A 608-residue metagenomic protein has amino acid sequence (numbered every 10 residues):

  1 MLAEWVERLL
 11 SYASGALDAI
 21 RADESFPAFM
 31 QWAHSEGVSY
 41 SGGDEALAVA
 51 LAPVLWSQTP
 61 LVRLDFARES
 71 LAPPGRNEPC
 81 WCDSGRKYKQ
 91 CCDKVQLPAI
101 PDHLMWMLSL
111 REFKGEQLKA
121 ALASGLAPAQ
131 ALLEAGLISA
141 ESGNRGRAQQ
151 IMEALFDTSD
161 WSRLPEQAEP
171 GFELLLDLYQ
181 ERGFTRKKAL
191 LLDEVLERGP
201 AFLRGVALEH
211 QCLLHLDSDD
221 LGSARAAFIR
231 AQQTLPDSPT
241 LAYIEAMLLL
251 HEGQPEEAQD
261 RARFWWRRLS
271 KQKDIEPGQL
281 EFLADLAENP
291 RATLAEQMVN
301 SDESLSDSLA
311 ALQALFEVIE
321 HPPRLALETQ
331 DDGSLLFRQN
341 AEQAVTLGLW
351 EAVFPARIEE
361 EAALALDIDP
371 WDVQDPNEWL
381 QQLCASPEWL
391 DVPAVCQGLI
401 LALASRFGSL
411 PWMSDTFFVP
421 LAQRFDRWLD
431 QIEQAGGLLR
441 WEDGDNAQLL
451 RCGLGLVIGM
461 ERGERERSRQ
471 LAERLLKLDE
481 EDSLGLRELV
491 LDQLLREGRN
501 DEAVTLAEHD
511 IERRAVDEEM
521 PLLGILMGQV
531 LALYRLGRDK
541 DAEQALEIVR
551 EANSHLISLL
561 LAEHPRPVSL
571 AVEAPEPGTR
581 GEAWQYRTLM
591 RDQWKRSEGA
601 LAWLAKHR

Functional and structural regions predicted by a protein language model:
M1-A3, Y243, M247-L250, A258-D260 (+2 more regions): Active-site/pore-lining binding-face segments in mid-to-C-terminal subdomains
M1-P376, C384, L390-G398, W584: Acidic/negatively charged segments and metal-coordination signatures
S139, Y179, H215, L249 (+4 more regions): Residue at a conserved register position within TPR or TPR-like alpha-solenoid repeats
S142, R182, S218, H251-E252 (+4 more regions): Structural motif corresponding to the intra-repeat A-B loop/turn of tetratricopeptide repeats
G146-I151, R186-K187, S223, E257 (+4 more regions): Alpha-helical positions within canonical tetratricopeptide repeat
M152-E153, L192, F228, A262 (+6 more regions): Inward-facing hydrophobic residues that define packing positions of alpha-helical scaffold repeats
S159-D160, R198-P200, L235, R268-K273 (+7 more regions): Alpha-helical junction/boundary sensor with strong preference for TPR arrays
G205, E209, L213, G222 (+1 more regions): Eukaryote-skewed repeat-based solenoidal scaffolds used as protein-protein interaction platforms, primarily
